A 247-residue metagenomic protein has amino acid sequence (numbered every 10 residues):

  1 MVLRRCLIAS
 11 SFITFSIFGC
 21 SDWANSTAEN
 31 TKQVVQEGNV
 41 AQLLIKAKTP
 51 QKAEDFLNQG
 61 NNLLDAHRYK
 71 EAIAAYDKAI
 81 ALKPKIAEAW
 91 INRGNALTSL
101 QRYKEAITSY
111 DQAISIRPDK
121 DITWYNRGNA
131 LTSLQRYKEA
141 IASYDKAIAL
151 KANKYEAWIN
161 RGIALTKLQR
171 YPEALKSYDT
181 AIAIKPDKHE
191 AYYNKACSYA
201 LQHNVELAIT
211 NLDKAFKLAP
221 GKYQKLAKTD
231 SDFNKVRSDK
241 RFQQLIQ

Functional and structural regions predicted by a protein language model:
A24-A47, L218-Q247: Terminal, low-structured helical/coil segments at or just beyond the last alpha-helical repeat
E54-D65, D77, E88-S99, D111 (+4 more regions): Conserved alpha-helical positions within TPR/SEL1-like repeat arrays
A79, Q112-A113, K146-A147, T180-A181 (+1 more regions): Canonical positions in the second alpha-helix
Y193, A200, V205-Y223: TPR/TPR-like (Sel1-like) alpha-helical repeat modules
